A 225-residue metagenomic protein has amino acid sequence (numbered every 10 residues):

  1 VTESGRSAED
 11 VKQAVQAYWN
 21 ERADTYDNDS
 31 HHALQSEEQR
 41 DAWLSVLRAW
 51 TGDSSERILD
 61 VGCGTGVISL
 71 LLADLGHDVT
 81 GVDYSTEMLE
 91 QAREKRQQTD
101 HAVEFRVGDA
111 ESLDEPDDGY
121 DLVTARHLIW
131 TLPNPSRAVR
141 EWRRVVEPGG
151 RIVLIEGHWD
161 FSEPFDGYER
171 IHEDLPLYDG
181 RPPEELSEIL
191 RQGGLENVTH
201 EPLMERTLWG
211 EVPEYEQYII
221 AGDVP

Functional and structural regions predicted by a protein language model:
T2-D53, L71, F161, D166-E169: Conserved class I S-adenosyl-L-methionine
Q13, S30, I155-V212: C-terminal alpha-helical "lid/dimerization" subdomain adjacent to the S-adenosyl-L-methionine
L59-V61, T65-S112: Class I SAM-dependent methyltransferase SAM/SAH-binding core
V79, I152-V153: A short hydrophobic/small-residue beta-strand
E111-L122: A short acidic, Gly/Pro-enriched loop at the edge of an enzyme's catalytic core that lines a small-molecule cofactor
L122-P135: A short SAM/SAH-binding and catalytic strip from SAM-dependent methyltransferases
S136-P148: A short glycine-rich, Lys/Arg-flanked "PGG" loop and its adjoining helix->strand segment in the class I
L208-P225: Core SAM-dependent methyltransferase catalytic element
